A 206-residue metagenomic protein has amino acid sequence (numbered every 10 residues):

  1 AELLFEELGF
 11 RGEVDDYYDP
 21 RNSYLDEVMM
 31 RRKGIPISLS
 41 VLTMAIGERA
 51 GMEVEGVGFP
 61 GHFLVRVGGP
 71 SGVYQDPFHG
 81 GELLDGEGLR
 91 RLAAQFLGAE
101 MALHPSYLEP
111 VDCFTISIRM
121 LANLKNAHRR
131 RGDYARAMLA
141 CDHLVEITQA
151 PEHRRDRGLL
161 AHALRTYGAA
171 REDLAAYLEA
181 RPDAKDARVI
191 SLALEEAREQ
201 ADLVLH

Functional and structural regions predicted by a protein language model:
A1-H206: A structural boundary/capping signal
